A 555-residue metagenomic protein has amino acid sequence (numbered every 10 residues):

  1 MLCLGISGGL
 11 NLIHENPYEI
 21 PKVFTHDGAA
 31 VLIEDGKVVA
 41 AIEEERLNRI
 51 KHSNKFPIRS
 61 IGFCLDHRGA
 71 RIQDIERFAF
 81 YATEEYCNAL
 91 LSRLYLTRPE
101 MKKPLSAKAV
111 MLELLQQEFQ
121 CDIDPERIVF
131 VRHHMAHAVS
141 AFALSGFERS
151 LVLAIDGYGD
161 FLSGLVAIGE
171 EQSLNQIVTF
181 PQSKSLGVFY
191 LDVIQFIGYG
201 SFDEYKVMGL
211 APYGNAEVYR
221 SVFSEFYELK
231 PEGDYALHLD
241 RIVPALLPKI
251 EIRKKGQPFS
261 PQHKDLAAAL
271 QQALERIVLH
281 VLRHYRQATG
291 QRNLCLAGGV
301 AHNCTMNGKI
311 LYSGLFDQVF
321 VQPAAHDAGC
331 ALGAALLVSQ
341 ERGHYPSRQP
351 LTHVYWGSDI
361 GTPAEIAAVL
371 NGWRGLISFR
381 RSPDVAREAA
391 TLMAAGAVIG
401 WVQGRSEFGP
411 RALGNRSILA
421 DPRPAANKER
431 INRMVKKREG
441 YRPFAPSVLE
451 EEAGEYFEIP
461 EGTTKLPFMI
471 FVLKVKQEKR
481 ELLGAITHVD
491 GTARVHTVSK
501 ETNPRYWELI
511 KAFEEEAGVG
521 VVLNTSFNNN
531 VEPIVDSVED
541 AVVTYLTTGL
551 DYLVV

Functional and structural regions predicted by a protein language model:
L2, G9-I13, P17-A40, L47-K51 (+10 more regions): Flexible beta->alpha loop and helix N-cap segments adjacent to enzyme active/binding sites
R46-A70, V278: N-terminal phosphate-binding loop and adjacent alpha-helix
F56-H67, F78-A82, L509, F513 (+1 more regions): Short HxH-centered metal-ligating active-site micro-motif
G62-E76, E118-D122, V281-G290: Phosphate/pyrophosphate-binding loops at sites that engage ATP/ADP/AMP, CoA/4′-phosphopantetheine, polyphosphate
A70-L112, V139-S140: Short beta-strand-loop/turn "lid" adjacent to the catalytic site in phosphate-handling enzymes
I72-T83, I128-V129, G290-G299, G400: Short glycine-rich phosphate-binding loop at a beta-alpha junction
P104-L105, I128-V131, G256, S260-R276 (+2 more regions): Short acidic-aromatic active-site loops that bind/stabilize oxyanions
A268-L294: Phosphate/ATP-binding catalytic cores across multiple sugar-kinase/actin-like superfamilies, primarily ASKHA
